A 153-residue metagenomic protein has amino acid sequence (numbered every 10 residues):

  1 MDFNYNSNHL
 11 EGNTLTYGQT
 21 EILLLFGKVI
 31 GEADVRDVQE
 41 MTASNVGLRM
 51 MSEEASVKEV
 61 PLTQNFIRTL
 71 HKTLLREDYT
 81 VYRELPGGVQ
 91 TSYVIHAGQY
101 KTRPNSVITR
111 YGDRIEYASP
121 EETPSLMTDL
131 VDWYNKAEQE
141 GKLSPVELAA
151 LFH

Functional and structural regions predicted by a protein language model:
M1-H153: FIC/Doc superfamily catalytic core
